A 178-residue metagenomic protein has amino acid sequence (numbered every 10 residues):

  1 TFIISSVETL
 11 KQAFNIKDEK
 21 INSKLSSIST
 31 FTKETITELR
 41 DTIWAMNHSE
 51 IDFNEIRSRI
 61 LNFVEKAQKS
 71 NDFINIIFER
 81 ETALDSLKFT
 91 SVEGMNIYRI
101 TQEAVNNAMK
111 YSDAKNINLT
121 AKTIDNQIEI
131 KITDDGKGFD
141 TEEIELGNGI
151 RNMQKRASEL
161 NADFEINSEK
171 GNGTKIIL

Functional and structural regions predicted by a protein language model:
T1-L178: Coiled-coil dimerization/phosphotransfer module
